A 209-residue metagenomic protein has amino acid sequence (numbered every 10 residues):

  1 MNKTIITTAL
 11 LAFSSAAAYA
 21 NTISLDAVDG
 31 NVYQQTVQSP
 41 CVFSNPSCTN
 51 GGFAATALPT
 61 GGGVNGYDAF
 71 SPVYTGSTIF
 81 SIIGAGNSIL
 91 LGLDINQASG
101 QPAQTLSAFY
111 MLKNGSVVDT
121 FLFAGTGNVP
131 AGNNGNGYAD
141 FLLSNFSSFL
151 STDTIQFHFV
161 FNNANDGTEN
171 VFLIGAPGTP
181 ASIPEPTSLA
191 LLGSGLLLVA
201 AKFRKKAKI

Functional and structural regions predicted by a protein language model:
M1-T4, R204-K206: Positively charged n-region of N-terminal signal peptides that target proteins for export
N2-I6, N21-I23: RTX-like calcium-binding, glycine/aspartate-rich low-complexity repeat tracts
I5-S14, S194: Sec-dependent N-terminal signal peptides
S14, K202-A207: Generic secondary-structure boundary signal with a strong preference for alpha-helix termini
A16-A20: Sec/Tat signal peptide C-region and signal peptidase I cleavage site
N21-S182: Helix-boundary and membrane-interface capping/anchor signal
P184-K202: A short, hydrophobic C-terminal helix/tail in secreted or cell-surface proteins
L189, K206-I209: Localized chelating/binding microdomains that coordinate divalent metal ions or stabilize phosphate-bearing
